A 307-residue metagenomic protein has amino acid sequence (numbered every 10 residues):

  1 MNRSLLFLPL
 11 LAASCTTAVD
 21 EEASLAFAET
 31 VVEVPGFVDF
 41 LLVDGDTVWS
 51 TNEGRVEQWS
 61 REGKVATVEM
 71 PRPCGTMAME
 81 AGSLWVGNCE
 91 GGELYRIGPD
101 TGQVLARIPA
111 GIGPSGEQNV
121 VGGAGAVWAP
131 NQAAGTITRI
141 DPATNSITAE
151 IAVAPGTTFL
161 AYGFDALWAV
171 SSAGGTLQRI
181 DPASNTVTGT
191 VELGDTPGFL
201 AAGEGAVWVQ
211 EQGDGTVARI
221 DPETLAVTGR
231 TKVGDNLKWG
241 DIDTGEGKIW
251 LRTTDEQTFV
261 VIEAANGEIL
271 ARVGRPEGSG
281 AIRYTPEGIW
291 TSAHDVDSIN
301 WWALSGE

Functional and structural regions predicted by a protein language model:
S4-S14: Bacterial N-terminal signal peptides
C15-E307: Predominantly soluble domains enriched in secretory-pathway, periplasmic, or organellar proteins
